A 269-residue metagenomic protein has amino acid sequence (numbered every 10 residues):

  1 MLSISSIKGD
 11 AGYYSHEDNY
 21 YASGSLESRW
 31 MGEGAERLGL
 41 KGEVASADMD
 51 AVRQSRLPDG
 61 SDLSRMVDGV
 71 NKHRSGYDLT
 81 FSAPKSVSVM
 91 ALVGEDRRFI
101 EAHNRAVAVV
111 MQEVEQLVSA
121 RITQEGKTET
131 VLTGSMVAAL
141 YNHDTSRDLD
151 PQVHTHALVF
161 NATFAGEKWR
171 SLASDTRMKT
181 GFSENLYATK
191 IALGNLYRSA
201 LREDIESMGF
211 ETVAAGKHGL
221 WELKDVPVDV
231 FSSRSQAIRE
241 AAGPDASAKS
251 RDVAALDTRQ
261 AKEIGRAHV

Functional and structural regions predicted by a protein language model:
M1-R266: Intrinsically disordered, flexible peripheral segments
